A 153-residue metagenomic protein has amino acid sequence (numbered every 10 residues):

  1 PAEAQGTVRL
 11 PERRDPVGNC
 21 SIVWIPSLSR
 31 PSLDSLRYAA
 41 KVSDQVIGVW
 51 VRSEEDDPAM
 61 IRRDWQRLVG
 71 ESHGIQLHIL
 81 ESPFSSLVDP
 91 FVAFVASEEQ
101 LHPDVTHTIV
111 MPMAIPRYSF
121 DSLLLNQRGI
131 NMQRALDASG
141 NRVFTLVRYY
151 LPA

Functional and structural regions predicted by a protein language model:
P1-A153: Cytosolic C-terminal regulatory domains/tails of membrane transporters and channels
